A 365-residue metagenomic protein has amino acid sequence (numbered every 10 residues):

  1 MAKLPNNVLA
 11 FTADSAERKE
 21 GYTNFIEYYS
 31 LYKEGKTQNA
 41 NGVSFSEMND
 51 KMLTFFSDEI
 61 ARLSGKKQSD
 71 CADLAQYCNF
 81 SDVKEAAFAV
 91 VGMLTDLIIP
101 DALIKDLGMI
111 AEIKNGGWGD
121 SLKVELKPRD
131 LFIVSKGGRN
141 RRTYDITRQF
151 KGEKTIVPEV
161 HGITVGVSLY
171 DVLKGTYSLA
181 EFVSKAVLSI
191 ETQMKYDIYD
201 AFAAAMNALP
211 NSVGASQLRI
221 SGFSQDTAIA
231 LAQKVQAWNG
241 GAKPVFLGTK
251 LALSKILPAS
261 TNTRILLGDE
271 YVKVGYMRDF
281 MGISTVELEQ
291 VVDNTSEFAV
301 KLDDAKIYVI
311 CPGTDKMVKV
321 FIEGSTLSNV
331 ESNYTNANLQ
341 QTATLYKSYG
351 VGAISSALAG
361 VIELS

Functional and structural regions predicted by a protein language model:
M1-A75: N-terminal alpha-helical "arm" segments
G42, S46, D73-K84, L169-A180: Short, charged/polar micro-motifs that form catalytic or ligand-binding hotspots
S46, D50-T54, I60, N262-S365: Sequence/fold signature of self-assembling virion shell proteins
A75-H161: Assembly/oligomerization interface modules of large self-assembling protein complexes
E125, T164-G166, L247, Y308-I310 (+1 more regions): Residues in well-ordered beta-strands of folded domains
E159-I163, A242, A337-L339: Residues at beta-strand starts and edge strands
V160-W238: Alpha-helical scaffold segments that mediate packing/assembly in large oligomeric complexes
N207-F280: Extended, solvent-exposed, turn-rich assembly/linker loops in the middle of proteins
